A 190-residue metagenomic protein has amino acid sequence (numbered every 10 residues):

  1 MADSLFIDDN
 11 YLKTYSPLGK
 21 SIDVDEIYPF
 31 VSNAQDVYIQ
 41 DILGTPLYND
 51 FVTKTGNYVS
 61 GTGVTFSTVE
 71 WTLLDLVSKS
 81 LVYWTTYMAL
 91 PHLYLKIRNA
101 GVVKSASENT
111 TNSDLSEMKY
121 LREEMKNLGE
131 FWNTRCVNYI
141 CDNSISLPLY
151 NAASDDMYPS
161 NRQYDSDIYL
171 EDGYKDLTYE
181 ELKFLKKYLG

Functional and structural regions predicted by a protein language model:
M1-S78, H92-G190: Conserved short "hinge" loops at termini or chain/domain junctions
